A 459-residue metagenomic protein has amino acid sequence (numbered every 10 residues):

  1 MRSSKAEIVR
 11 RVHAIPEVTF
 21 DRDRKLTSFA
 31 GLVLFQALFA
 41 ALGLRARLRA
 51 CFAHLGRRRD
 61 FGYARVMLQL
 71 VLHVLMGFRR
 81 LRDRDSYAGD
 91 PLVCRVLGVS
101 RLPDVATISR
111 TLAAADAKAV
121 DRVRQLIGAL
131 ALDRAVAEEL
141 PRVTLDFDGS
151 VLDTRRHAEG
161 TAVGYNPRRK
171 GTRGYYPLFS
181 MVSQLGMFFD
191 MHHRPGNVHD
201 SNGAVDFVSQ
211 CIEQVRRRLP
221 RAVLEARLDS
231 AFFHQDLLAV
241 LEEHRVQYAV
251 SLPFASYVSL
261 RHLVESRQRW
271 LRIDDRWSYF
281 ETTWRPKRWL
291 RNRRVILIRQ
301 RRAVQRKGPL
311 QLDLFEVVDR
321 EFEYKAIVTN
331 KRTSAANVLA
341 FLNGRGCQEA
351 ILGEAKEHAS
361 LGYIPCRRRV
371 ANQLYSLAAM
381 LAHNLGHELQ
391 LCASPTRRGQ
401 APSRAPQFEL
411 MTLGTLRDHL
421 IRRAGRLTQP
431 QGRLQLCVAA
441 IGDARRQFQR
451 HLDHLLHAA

Functional and structural regions predicted by a protein language model:
M1-H199, A204-E213, R217-R218, Q390 (+1 more regions): Dynamic "connector" segments at or just before major functional cores
R2-D21, Q247-E357, R450-A459: An anionic, glycine-rich sequence signature occurring as long contiguous blocks
L38, R84, N337-A378, A382-L389: Short amphipathic alpha-helical "interface-anchor" segments enriched in bulky aromatics
L140-R142, R221-V223, R245: A general structural motif
D148, A222-F233: Acidic/histidine-rich, metal-coordinating catalytic segments
F232-D236, S256-S259: Beta-rich nucleic-acid/ligand-interaction surfaces
L238-Q247: Short, surface-exposed basic-aromatic patches at helix termini and helix-loop junctions that form
L361-S394, R398-L434, V438, G442: Basic, amphipathic alpha-helical segments enriched in Lys/Arg and hydrophobic/aromatic residues
